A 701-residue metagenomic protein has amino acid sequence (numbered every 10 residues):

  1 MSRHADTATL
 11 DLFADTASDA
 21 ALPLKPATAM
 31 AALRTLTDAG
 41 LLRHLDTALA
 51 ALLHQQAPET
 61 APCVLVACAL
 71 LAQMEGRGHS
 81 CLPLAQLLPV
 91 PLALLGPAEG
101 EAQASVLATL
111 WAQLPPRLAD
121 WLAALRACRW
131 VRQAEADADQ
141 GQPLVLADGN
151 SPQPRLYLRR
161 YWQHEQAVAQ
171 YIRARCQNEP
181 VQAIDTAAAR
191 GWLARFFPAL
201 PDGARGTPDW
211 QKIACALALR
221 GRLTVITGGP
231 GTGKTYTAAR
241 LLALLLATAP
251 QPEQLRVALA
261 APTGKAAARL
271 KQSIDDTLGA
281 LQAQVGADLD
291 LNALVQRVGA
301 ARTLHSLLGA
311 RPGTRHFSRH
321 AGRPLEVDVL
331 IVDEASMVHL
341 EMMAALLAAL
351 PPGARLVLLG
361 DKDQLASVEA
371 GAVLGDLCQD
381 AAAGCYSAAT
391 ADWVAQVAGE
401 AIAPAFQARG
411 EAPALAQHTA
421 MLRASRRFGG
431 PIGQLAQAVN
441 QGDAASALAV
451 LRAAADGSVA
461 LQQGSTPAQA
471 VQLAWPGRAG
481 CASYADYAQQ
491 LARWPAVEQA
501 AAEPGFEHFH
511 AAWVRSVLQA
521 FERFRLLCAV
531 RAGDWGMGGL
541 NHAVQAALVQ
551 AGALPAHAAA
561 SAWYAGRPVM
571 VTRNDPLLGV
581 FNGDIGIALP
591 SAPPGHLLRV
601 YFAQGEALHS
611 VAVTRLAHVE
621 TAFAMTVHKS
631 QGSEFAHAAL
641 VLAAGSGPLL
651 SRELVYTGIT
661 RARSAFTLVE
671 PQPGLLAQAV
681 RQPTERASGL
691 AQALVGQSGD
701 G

Functional and structural regions predicted by a protein language model:
R3-T16, P23-D185: N-terminal accessory nucleic-acid engagement/regulatory domains that precede and modulate ATP-driven motor cores
T186-D209: N-terminal pre-Walker A segment at the start of P-loop NTPase domains
G203-L219, W513-V514: Pre-Walker A adenine-sensing motif
I213-C215, L219-A453: ASCE P-loop NTPase helicase motor core
P351, A562-A565, F581, S630: Residue-level recognition of short, solvent-exposed, well-ordered loop/turn junctions that link secondary-structure
D363, S367-V569, D575-L577: Conserved helicase motor core of P-loop NTPases
R531, D584-G701: C-terminal accessory regions
R573-L578, A644-S646: Short, charged beta-turn/beta-strand-edge "cap" motif at the junction between a beta-strand and an adjacent loop
